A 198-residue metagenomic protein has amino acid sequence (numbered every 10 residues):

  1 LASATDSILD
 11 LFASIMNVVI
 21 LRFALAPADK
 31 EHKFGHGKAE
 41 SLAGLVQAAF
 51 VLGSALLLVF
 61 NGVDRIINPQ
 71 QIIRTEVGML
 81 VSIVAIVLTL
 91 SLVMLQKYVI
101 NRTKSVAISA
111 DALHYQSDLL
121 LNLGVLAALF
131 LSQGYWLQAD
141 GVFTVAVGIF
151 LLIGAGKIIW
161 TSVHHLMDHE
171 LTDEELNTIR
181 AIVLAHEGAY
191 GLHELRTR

Functional and structural regions predicted by a protein language model:
S3-R198: Alpha-helical transmembrane segments and adjacent TM-loop junctions that form the membrane-embedded core of multi-pass
